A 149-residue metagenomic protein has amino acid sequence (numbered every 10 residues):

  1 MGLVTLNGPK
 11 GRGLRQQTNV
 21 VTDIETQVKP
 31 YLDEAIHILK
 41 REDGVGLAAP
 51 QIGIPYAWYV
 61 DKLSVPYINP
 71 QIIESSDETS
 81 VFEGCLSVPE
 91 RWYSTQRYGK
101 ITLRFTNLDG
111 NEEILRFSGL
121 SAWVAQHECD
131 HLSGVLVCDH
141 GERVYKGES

Functional and structural regions predicted by a protein language model:
M1-S149: Active-site rim/adjacent substrate-binding subdomains
